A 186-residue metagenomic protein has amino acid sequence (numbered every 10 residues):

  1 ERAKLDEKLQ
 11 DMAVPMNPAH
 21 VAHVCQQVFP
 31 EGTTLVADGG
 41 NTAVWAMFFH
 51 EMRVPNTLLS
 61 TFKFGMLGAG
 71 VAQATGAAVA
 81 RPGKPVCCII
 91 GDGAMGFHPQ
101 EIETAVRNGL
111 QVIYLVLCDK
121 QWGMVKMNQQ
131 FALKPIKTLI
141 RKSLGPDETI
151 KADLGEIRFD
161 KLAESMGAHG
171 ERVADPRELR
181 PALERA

Functional and structural regions predicted by a protein language model:
R2-N41: Active-site pocket-lining segments that scaffold enzyme catalytic pockets across diverse folds
H23, V44-A186: Thiamine diphosphate
